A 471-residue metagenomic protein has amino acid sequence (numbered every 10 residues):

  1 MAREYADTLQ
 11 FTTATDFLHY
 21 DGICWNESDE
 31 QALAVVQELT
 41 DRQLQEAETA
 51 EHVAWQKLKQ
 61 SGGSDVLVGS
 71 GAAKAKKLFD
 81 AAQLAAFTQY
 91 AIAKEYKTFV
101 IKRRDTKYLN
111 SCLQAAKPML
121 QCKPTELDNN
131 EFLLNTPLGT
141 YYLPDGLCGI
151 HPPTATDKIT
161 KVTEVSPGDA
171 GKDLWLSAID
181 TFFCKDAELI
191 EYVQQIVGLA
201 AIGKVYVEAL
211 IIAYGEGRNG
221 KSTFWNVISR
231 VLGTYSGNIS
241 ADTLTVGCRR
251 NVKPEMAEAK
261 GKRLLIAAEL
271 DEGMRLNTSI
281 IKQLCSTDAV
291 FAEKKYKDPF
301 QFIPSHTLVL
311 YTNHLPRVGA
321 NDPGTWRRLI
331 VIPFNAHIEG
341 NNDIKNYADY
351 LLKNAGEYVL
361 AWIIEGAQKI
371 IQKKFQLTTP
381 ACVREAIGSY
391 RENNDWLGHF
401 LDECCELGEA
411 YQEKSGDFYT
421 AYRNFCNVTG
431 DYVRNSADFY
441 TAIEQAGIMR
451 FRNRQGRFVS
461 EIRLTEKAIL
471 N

Functional and structural regions predicted by a protein language model:
M1-T13, L44, T49-N471: Feature primarily recognizes SF3-like P-loop helicase cores of small DNA viruses
F17-Y20, C24-T40: Trp- and S/T/G-rich repeat-edge/linker motifs of beta-rich repeat architectures
